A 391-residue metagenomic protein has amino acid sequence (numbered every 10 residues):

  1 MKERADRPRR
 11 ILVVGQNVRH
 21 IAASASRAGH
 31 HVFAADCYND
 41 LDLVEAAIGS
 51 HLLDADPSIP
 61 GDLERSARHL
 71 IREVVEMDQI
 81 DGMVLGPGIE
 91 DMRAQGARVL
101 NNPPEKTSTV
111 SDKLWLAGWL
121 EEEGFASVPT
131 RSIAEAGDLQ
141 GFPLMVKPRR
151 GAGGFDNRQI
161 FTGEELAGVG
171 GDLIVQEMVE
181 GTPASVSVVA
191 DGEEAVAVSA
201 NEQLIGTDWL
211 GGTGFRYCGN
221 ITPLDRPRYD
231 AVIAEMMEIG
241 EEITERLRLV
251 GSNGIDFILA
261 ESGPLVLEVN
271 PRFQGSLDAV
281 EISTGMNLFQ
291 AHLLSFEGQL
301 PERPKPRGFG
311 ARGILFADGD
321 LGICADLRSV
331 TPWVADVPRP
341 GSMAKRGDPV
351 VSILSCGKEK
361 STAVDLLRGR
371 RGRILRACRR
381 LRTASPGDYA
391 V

Functional and structural regions predicted by a protein language model:
M1-W115, E122, A317, K345 (+1 more regions): ATP-binding N-terminal substructure of ATP-dependent carboxylate-amine bond-forming enzymes
L12, A291-V391: Peripheral (often C-terminal) accessory segments that flank ATP-dependent C-N-forming ligase machineries
V32-F33, S127-V128, L144, L173 (+1 more regions): Hydrophobic anchor at the start of a short beta-strand that flanks the dinucleotide cofactor-binding loop
L100-E165: A conserved helix-loop-beta module that forms one wall/lid of the active-site cleft in ATP-utilizing catalytic domains
L120, T130, Q140-N157, G171-S187 (+3 more regions): ATP-grasp fold ATP-binding core
E180, A184-R248, N270-F296, P304-K305: ATP-dependent carboxylate/phosphate-activation module, predominantly the ATP-grasp catalytic core and closely related
A190-A195, L259-G263, A317-G319, G357-K358: Short acidic-glycine loop/turn motifs at beta-strand connectors
L249-E261, P304, P386-V391: A short glycine-rich, hydrophobically flanked beta-strand micro-motif that places a catalytic Asp/Glu for divalent metal
